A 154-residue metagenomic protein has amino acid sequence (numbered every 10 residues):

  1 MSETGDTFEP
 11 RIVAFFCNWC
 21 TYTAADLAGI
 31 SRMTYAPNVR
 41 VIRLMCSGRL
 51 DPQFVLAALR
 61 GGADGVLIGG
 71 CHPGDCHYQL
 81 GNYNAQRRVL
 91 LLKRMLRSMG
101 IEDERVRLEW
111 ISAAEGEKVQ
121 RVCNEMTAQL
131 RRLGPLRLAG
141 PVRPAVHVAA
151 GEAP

Functional and structural regions predicted by a protein language model:
M1-P154: Iron-sulfur-associated redox domains of electron-transfer enzymes in respiratory and anaerobic energy metabolism
